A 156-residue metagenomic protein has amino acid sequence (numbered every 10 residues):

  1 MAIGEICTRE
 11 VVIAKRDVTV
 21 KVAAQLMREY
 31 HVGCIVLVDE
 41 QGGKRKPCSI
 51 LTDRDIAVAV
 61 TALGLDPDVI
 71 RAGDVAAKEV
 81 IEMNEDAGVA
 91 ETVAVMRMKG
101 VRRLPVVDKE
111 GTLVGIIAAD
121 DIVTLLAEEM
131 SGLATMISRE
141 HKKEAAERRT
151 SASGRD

Functional and structural regions predicted by a protein language model:
M1-R9, C48-N84, G88-R97, A118-D156: Tandem CBS (Bateman) regulatory domains
I13-V32, V38-D39, M83-G100, V107 (+1 more regions): The conserved cystathionine-beta-synthase
K15, K21, K44-K46, K78 (+3 more regions): Context-gated lysine
M27-Y30, I35-D55, M96, L104-D120: A glycine-centered beta-loop-beta connector
